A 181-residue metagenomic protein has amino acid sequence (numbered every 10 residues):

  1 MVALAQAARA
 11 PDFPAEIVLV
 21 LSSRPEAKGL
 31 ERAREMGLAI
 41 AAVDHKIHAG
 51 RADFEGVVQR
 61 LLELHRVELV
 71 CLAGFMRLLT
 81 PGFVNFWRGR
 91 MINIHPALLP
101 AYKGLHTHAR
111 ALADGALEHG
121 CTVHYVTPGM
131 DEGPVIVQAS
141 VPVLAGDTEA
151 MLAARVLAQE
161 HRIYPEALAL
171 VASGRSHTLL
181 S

Functional and structural regions predicted by a protein language model:
M1-S181: One-carbon transfer enzymes
